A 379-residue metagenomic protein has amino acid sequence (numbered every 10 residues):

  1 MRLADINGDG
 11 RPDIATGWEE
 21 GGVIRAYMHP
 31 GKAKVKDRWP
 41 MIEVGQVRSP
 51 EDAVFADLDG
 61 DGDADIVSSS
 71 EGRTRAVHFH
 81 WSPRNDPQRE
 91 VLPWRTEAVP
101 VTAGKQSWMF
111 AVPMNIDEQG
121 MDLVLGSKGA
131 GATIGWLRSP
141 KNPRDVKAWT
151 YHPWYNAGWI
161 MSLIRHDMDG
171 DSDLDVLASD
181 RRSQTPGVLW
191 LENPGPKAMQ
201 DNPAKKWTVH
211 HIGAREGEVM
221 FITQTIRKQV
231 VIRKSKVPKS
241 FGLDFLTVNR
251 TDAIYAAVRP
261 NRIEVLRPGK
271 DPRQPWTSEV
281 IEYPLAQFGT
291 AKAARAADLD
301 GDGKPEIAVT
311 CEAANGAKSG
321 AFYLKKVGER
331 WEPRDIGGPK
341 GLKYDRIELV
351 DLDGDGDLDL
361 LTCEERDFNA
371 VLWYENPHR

Functional and structural regions predicted by a protein language model:
M1-R379: Beta-propeller-forming repeat regions
